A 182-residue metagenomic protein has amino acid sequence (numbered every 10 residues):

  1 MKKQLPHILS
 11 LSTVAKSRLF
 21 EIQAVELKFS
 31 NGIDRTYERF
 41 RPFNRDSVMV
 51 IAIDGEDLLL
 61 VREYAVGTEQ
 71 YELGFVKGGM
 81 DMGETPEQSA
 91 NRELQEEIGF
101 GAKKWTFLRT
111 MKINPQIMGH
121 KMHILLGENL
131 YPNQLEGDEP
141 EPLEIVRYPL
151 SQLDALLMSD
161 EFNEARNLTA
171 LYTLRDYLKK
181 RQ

Functional and structural regions predicted by a protein language model:
M1-S17: Extreme N-terminal tail/first-helix region
K2-L5, F40, V48-R92: Conserved Nudix-box catalytic region and its N-terminal flanking loop in Nudix hydrolases and closely related
T13-M49, D54: Acidic, metal-coordinating catalytic segment for phosphate/diphosphate chemistry, firing primarily on the Nudix
T13-R18, S30, P42, V66 (+1 more regions): Acidic pyrophosphate-coordinating catalytic loop
D34-Y37, L73, V146: Short beta-strand segments
D46-M49, D54, M80-A165: Unchanged
A155-Q182: Long hydrophobic alpha-helical segments typical of transmembrane helices together with their membrane-interfacial
